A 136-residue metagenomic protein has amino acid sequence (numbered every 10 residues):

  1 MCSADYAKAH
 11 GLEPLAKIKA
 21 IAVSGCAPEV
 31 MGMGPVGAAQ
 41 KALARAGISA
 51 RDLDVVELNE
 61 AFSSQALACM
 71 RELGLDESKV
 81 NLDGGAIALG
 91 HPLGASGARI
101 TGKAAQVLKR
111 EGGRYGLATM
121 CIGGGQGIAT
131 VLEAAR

Functional and structural regions predicted by a protein language model:
M1-L15: Channel- or pocket-lining gating/hinge segments that regulate access to a cavity or pore
S3, A38-A42, A66-C69, T101-A104 (+1 more regions): Buried hydrophobic packing segments
A4-Y6, A22-G25, E60-F62, I122-G124 (+1 more regions): Glycine-rich beta-alpha junction loops
L12-V23, R51-E60, K79-G85, R114-C121: Beta-strand segments within the central parallel beta-sheet cores of soluble alpha/beta enzyme folds
K19-R45, D54, L58, L89-K103: Active-site pocket-shaping loop/turn-to-helix segments
E29-V30, D52-E72: Conserved beta-ketoacyl condensing-enzyme motif
A66-A88, A134-R136: Glycine- and aromatic-enriched membrane alpha-helices
G97-R136: Conserved beta-strand-centric core segments of catalytic alpha/beta enzyme folds
